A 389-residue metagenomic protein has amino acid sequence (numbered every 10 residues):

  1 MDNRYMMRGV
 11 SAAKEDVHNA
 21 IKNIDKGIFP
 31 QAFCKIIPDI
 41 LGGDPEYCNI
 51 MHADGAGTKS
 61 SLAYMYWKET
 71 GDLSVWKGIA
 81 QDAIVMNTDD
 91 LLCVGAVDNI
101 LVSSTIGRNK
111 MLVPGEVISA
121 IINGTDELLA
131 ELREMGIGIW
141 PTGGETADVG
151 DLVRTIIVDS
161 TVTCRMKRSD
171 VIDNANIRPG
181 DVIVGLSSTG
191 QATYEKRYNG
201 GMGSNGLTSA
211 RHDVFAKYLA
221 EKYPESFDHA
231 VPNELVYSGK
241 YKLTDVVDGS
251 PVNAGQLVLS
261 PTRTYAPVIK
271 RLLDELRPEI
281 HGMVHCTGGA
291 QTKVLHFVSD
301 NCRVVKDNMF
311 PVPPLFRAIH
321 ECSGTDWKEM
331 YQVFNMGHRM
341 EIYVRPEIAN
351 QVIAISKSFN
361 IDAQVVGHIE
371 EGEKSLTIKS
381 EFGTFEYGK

Functional and structural regions predicted by a protein language model:
M1-K389: Helix-biased detector of long, well-ordered alpha-helical tracts
